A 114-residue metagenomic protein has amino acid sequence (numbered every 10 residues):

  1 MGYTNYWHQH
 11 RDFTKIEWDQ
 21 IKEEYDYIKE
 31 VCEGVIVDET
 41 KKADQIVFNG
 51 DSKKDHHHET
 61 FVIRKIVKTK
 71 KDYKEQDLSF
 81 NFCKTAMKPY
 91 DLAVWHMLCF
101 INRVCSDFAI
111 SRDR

Functional and structural regions predicted by a protein language model:
M1-R114: Acidic (Asp/Glu-rich) sequence patches and key acidic residues that form negatively charged surfaces used
